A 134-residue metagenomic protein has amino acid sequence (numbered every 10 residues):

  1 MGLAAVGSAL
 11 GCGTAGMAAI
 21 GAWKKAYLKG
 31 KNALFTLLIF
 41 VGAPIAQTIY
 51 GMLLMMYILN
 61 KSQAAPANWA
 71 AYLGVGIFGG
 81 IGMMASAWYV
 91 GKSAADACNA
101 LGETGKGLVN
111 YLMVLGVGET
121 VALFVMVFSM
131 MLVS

Functional and structural regions predicted by a protein language model:
M1-S134: Hydrophobic, small-residue-rich transmembrane alpha-helices and their short perimembrane loops in multi-pass membrane
